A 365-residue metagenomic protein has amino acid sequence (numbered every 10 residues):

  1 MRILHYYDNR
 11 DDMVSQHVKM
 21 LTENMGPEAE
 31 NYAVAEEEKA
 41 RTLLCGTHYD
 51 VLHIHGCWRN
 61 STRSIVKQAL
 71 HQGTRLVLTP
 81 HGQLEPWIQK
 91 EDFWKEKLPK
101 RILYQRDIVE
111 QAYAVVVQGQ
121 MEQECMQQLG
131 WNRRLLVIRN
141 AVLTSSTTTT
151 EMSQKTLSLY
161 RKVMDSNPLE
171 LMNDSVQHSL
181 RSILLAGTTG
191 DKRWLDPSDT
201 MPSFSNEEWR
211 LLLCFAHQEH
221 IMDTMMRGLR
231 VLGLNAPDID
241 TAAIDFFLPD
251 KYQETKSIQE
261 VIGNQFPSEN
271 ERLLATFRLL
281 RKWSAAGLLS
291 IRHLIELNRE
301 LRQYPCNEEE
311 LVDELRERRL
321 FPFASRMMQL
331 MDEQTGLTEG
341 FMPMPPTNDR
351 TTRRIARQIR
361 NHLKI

Functional and structural regions predicted by a protein language model:
M1-E38, M152-S153: N-terminal subdomain of nucleotide-sugar transferases
L43-T62, T74-V77, G287: Short N-terminal targeting/anchoring amphipathic segment
V51-H53, A69-P86, A114-V116, L136: Active-site proximal beta-strand in glycosyltransferases
K97-A114: Membrane-proximal helix-turn-helix segments that form the acceptor-binding/catalytic region of lipid-linked
E110-R134: A short, active-site helix/loop in glycosyltransferases that binds the activated sugar's phosphate group
E122, W131, I138-T147, L297: Short beta-strand->alpha-helix junction loop in the catalytic core of nucleotide-activated group-transfer enzymes
V142, T148-L171: C-terminal alpha-helical cap of glycosyltransferases
D165-I365: Conserved NTP-donor binding/palm subdomain of two-metal-ion nucleotidyltransferases/polymerases, i.e., the charged
